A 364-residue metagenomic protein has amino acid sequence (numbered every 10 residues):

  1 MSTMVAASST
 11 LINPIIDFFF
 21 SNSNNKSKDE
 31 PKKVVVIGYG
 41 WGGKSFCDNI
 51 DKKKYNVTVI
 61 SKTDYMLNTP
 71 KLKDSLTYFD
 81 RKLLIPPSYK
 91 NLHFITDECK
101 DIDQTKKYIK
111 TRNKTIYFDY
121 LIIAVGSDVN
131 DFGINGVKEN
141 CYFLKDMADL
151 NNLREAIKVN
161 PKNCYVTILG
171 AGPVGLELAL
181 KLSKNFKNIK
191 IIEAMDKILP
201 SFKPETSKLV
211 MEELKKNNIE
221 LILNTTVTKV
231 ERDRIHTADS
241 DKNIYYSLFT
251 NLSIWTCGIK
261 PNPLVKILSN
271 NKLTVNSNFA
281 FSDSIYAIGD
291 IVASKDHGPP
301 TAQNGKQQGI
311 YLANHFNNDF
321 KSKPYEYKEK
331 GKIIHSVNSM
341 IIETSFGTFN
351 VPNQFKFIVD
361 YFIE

Functional and structural regions predicted by a protein language model:
T3, P14, F18, Q308 (+1 more regions): C-terminal, flexible cofactor-proximal segment of oxidoreductases
M4-N24, K28-P31, L92-Y165, S240-N243 (+1 more regions): FAD-binding core/adjacent interface of flavoenzyme oxidoreductases
D17, D48-K52, E155, V159 (+4 more regions): Short, well-ordered alpha-helices that flank and scaffold nucleotide-derived cofactor binding pockets
K26-F94, T167-I168, E177-F202: Beta1-alpha1 glycine-rich phosphate/pyrophosphate-binding loop at the start of Rossmann-like nucleotide-binding domains
F94-I102, K106-I109, I116, F186-S277: A Rossmann-like FAD-binding core segment of flavoenzymes
G126-V129, I259-P261, S339: Short glycine-rich anion-binding loops that position phosphate/pyrophosphate groups of nucleotides and phosphorylated
E139-P161, S247-I310, N314: FAD-site-proximal beta/loop scaffold in flavoenzymes
Y142-N217, L221-L223: Predominantly flavin-linked oxidoreductase catalytic cores and closely associated redox partners
